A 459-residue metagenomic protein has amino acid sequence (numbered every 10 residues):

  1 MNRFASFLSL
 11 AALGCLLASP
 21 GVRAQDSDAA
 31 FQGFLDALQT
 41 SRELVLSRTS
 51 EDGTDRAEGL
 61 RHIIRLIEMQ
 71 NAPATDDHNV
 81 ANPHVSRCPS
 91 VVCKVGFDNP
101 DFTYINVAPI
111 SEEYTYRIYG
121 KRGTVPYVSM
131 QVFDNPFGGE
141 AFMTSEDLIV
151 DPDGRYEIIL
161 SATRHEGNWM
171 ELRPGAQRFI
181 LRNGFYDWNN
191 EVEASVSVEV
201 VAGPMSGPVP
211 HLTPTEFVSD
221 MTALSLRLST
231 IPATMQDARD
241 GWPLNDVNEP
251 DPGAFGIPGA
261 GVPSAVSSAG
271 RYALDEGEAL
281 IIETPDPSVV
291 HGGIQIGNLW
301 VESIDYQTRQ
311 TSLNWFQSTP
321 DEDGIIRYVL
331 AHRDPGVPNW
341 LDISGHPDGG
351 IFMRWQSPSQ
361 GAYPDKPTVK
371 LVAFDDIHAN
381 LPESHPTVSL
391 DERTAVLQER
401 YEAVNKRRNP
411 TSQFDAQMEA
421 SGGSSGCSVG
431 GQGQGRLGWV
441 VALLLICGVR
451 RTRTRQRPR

Functional and structural regions predicted by a protein language model:
M1-F4: Positively charged n-region of N-terminal signal peptides that target proteins for export
S9-A18, A442-I446: Bacterial N-terminal signal peptides
P20-A24: Sec/Tat signal peptide C-region and signal peptidase I cleavage site
Q25-G422: A compositional/structural signature for long, glycine/proline-rich flexible linkers and loops on extracytoplasmic
G426-W439: Juxtamembrane/start-of-transmembrane alpha-helix segments at the extracytoplasmic/lumenal side of membrane anchors
R436-R453: A cross-kingdom C-terminal cell-surface attachment/processing module
R455-R459: Cytoplasmic C-terminal tails of single-pass
